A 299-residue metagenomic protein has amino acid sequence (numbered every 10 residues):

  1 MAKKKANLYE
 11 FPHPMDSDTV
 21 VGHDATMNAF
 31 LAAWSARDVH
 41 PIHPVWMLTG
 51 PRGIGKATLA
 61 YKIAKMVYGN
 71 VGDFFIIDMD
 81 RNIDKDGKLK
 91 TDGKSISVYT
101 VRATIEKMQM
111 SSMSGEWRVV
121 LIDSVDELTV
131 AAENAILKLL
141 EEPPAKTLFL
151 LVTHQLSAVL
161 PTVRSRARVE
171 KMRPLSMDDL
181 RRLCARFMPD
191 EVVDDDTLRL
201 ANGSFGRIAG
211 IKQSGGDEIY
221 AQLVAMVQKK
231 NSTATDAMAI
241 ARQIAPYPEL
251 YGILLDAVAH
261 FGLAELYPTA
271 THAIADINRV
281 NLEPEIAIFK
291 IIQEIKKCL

Functional and structural regions predicted by a protein language model:
M1-M66, A145-L148, H154-L299: Charged, glycine-rich active-site and insertion segments that engage polyanionic ligands
L31-R37, K90-V119, E127, A131-K138: Conserved alpha-helical scaffold flanking the Walker A/P-loop in AAA+ ATPase domains
T49-G50, I76-N82: A short hydrophobic beta-strand->loop->alpha-helix junction that borders the nucleotide-binding pocket of P-loop NTPases
Y61, G69-M79: Conserved catalytic segments around the Walker B and adjacent sensor/switch elements of P-loop NTPase domains
G115-V119, P144-L150: Loop/turn-to-beta-strand initiation segments
D123: Conserved catalytic/coupling elements of P-loop NTPase cores
A131, A135-P143, T162, R166: Catalytic-core regions built around general acid/base machinery
